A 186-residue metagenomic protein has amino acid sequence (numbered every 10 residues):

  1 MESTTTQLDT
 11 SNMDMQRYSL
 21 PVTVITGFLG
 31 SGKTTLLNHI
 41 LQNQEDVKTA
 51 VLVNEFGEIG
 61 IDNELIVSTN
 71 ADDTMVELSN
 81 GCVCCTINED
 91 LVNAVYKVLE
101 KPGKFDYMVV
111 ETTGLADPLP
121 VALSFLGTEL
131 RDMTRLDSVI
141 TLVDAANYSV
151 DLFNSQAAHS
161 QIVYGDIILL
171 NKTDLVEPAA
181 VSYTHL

Functional and structural regions predicted by a protein language model:
M1-P21: Extreme N-terminal, non-catalytic leader segments that precede Walker-type/kinase nucleotide-binding cores
D14-T23, S31, T35-S138, L142-D151: Nucleotide-state-sensitive switch-loop elements of NTP-binding domains
T26: Residues at the beta-strand->loop junction immediately N-terminal to the Walker
R135-V143, V163-K172: Conserved beta-strand/loop subsegment of P-loop NTPase cores
S149-Y164, I168-L170: Flexible active-site lid/hinge loop adjacent to a nucleotide/diphosphate and Mg2+-phosphate binding pocket
A179-V181: C-terminal end of P-loop GTPase domains and the immediately downstream helical coupling element
T184-H185: Conserved small/polar residues in nucleotide/adenosyl-binding loops
